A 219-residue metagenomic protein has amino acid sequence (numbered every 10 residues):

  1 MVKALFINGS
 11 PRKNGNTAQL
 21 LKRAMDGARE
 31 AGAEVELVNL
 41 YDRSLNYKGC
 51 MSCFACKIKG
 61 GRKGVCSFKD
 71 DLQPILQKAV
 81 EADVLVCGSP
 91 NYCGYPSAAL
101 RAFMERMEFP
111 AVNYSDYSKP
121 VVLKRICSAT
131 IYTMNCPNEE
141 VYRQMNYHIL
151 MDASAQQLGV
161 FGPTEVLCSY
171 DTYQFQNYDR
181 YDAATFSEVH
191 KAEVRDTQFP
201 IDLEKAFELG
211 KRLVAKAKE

Functional and structural regions predicted by a protein language model:
M1-D116, T185-E219: N-terminal beta1-alpha1-beta2 submodule of the flavodoxin-like/Rossmannoid cofactor-binding fold
G9, L40, I131-T133, S169: Cofactor-binding loop segments of dinucleotide-utilizing enzymes, especially the Rossmann-like FAD- and NAD(P)+-binding
Y47-M51, Y142-R143, Q176-Y181: Short aromatic-enriched loop/helix-cap "lid" or pocket-rim segments at secondary-structure transitions that line
Y92, T133-P137, T172-Y173: Short acidic/polar capping segments at secondary-structure boundaries
A98, A111-L167: Short, glycine-/small-residue-rich phosphate/pyrophosphate-handling segment
V160, D179-E188: The feature marks non-catalytic terminal segments
E165-Q176: Beta-strand-loop-alpha "switch" segments that mediate conformational coupling across diverse proteins
